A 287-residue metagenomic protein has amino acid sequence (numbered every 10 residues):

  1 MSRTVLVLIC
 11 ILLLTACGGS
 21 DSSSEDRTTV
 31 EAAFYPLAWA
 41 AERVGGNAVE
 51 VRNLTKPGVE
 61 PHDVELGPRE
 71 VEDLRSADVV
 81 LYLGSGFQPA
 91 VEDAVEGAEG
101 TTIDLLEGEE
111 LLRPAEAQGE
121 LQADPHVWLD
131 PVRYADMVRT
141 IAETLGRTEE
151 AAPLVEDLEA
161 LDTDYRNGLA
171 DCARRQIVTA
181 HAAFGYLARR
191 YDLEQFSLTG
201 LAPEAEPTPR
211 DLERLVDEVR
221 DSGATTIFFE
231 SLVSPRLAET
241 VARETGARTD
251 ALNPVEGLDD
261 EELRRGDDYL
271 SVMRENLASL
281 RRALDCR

Functional and structural regions predicted by a protein language model:
M1-T15: Sec-dependent bacterial lipoprotein signal peptides
A16-R287: Extracytoplasmic metal-acquisition and chelation regions
